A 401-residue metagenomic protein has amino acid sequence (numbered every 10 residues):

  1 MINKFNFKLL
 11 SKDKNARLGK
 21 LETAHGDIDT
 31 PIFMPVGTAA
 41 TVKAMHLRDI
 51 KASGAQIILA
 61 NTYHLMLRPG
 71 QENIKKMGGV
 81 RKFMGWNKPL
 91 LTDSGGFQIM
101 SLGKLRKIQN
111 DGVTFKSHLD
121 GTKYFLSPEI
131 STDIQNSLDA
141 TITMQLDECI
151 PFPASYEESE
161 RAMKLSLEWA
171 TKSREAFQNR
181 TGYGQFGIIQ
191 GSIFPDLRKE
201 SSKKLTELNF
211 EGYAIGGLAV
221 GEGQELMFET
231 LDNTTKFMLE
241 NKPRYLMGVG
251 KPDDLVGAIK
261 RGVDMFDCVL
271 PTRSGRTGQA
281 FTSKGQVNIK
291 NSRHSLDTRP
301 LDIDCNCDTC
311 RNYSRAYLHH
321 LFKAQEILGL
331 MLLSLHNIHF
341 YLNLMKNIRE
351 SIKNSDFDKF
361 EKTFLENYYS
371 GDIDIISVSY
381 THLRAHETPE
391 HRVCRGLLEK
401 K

Functional and structural regions predicted by a protein language model:
M1-N179, S292-S295: Non-catalytic, usually N-terminal nucleic-acid engagement modules in DNA/RNA processing proteins
I2-K20, I28-I32, T41-A44, D147-P153 (+1 more regions): C-terminal extensions of enzymes
G26, I58, D93, Q135 (+5 more regions): Conserved, mostly hydrophobic/aromatic
V36, N61, L146, E211 (+3 more regions): Conserved residues at the C-terminal ends of beta-strands
S131, A162, S166-W169, S173 (+5 more regions): Alpha-helical packing segments of well-folded alpha/beta enzyme cores
F152-Y156, E160, G212-L218, I327-L330: Glycine- and acidic
K164-L167, A176, R180-L301: Glycine-rich phosphate/ribose-binding loops and adjacent secondary-structure elements that form binding surfaces
T381-T388, K400-K401: Conserved small/polar residues in nucleotide/adenosyl-binding loops
